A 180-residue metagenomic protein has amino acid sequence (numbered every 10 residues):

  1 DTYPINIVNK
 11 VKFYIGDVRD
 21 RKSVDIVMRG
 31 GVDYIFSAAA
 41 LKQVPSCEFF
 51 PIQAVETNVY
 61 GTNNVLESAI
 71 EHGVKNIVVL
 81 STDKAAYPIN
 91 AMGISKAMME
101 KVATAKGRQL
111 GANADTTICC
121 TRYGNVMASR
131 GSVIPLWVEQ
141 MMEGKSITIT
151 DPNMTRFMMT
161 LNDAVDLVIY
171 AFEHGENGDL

Functional and structural regions predicted by a protein language model:
D1-K10: Glycine-rich phosphate-binding loop and adjoining beta1-alpha1-beta2 segment of Rossmann-like nucleotide-binding folds
K10, Y14-I15, E56, D151: Conserved residues in the N-terminal Rossmann fold of short-chain dehydrogenase/reductase
K12-Y34: Conserved Rossmann-fold cofactor-binding substructure of NAD(P)-dependent oxidoreductases
F13, A54, I77, I118-T121: Hydrophobic/aromatic anchor residues within beta-strands of the central parallel beta-sheet of Rossmann-like
R19, F49, T57, A128 (+1 more regions): Residue-level signal for the nucleotide or nucleotide-sugar donor/cofactor binding architecture
K22, V59, N63, N162-V165: Conserved active-site region of classical short-chain dehydrogenase/reductase
S37, L41-K101, A105: Conserved Rossmann-fold NAD(P)-dependent oxidoreductase catalytic core, especially the SDR/UDP-sugar
A91-M92, A97-D179: NAD(P)-dependent short-chain dehydrogenase/reductase
